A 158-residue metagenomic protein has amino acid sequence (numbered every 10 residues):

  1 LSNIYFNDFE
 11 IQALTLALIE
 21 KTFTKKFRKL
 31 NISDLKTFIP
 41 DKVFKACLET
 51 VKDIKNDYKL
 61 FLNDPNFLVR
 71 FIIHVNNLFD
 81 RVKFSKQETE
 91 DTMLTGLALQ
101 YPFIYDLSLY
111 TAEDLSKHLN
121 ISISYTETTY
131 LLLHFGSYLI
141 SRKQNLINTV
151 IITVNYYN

Functional and structural regions predicted by a protein language model:
L1-N158: A cross-family "folded-core" feature that marks the main globular domain of proteins
